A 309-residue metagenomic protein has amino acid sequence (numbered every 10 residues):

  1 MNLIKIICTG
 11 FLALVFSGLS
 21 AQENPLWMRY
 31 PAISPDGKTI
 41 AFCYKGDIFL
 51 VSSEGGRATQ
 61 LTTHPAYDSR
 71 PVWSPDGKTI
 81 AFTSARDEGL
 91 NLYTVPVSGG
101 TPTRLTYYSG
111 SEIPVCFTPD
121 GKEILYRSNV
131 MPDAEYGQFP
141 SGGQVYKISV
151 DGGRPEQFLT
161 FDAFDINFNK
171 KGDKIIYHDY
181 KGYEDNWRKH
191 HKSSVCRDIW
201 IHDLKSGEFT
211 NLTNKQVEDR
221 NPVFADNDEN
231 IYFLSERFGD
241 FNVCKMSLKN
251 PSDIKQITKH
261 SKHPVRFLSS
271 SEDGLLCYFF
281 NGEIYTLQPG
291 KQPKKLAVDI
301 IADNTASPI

Functional and structural regions predicted by a protein language model:
M1-E23: Bacterial Sec-dependent N-terminal signal peptides
E23-D36: Short N-terminal segments immediately surrounding and downstream of signal-peptide cleavage
E23-P25, C43-F49, R57, T62-D68 (+13 more regions): A flexible loop/linker signature enriched in serine peptidases of the S9 family
R29, K249-D253, T258-S269: Short, basic/low-complexity N-terminal boundary segments at the transition from targeting/disordered tails
A32, V72, C116, N167 (+2 more regions): Conserved beta-strand position repeated across blades of beta-propeller domains
P35-D36, P75-D76, P119-D120, K170-K171 (+2 more regions): Residue-level detector of Asp-centered blade-edge/turn motifs that repeat once per structural unit in beta-propeller
S52: Periplasmic/extracellular electron-transfer cofactor-ligation site, primarily the c-type cytochrome heme-c attachment
